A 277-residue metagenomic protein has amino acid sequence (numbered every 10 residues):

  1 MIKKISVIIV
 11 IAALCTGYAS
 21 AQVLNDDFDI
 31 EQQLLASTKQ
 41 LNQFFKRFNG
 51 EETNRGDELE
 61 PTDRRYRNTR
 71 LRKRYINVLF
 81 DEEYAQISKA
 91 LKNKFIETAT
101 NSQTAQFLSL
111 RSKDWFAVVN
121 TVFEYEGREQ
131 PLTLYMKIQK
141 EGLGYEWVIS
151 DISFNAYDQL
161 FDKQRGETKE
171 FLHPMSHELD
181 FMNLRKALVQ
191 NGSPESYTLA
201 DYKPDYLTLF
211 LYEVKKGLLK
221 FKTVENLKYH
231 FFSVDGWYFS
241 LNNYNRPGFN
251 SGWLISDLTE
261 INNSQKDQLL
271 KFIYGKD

Functional and structural regions predicted by a protein language model:
M1-L35: Bacterial Sec-dependent N-terminal signal peptides
K3-I5, I9, Y197-L199, L209 (+1 more regions): Hydrophobic transmembrane signal anchors and adjacent membrane-proximal interface regions, especially in viral
V23-K94, L160-V214: Core segments of small alpha/beta cavity-forming domains
D29-N49, S112-D162: Long, acidic/polar, low-complexity amphipathic helices and coiled-coil-like
E58-G144: Short N-terminal edge-element motif at the start of the domain
S109-L110, K220-K222, Y244: Short, exposed beta-strand/loop patches in secreted or surface proteins that constitute
E129-G192, E225-D277: Short beta-strand edge/turn micro-motifs at domain boundaries
L209-V224, Y229-F232: Long terminal regulatory regions of eukaryotic proteins
